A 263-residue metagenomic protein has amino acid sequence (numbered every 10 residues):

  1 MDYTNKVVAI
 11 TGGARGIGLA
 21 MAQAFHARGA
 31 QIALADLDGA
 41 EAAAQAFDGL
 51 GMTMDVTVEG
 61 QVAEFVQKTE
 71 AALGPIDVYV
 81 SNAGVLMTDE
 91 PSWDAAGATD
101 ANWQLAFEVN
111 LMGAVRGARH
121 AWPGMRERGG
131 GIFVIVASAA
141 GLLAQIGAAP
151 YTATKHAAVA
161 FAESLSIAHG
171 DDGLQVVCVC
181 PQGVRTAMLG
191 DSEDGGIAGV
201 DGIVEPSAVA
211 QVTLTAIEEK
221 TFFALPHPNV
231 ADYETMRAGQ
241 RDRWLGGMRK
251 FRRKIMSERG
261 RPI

Functional and structural regions predicted by a protein language model:
R28-A42: Conserved glycine-rich Rossmann-like NAD(P)H-binding loop of the short-chain dehydrogenase/reductase
M54-E64, D100: The beta1-alpha1 cofactor-binding region of Rossmann-like NAD(H)/NADP(H)-dependent oxidoreductases
E90-Q104: Substrate-binding pocket helix/loop in short-chain dehydrogenase/reductase
A118, T154: Active-site helix of classical SDR
S138: Residue(s) in the substrate-gating loop at a strand-loop-helix junction that position the organic substrate next
L143, S164-Q175: Active-site-adjacent segment of SDR/Rossmann-fold oxidoreductases
G195-G196, V200-I263: C-terminal tail/cap regions
